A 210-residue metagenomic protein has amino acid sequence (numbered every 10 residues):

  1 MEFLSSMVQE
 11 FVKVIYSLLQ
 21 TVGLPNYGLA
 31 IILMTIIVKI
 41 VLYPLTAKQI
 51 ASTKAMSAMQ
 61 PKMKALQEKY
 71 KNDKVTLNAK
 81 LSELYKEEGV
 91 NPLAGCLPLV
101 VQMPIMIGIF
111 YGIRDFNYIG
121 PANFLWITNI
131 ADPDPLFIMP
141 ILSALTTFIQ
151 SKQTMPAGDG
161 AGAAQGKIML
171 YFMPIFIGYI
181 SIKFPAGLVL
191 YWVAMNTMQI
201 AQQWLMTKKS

Functional and structural regions predicted by a protein language model:
M1-S210: Helix-loop-helix
